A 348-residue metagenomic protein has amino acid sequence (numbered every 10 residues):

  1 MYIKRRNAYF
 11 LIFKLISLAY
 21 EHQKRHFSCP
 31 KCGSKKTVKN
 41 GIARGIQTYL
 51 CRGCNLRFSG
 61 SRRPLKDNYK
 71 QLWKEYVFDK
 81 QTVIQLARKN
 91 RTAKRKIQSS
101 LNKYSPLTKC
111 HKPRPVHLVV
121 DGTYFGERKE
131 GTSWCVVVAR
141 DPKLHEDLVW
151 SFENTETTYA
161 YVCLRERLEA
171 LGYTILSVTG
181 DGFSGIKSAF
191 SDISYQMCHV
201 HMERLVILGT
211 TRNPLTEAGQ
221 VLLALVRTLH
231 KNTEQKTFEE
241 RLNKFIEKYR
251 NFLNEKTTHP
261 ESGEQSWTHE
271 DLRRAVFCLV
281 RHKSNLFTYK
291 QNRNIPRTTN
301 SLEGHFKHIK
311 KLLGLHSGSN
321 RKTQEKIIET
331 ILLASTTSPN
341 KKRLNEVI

Functional and structural regions predicted by a protein language model:
I3, G33, V38, A43-E130: Short, positively charged, Gly/Tyr-enriched micro-motifs that form contact patches at catalytic or ligand/partner
K4-S17, P30-V38: Short Cys/His-rich Zn2+-coordinating modules
L15-H26, K39-G45: Short, flexible, mixed-charge glycine/proline-rich loop motifs that serve as phosphate/nucleic-acid-contacting
T48, R62, Y173-F183, F190 (+1 more regions): Acidic/histidine-rich catalytic cores and adjacent linkers of DNA breakage/strand-transfer/modification proteins
R57, S99-T179, S184, S188 (+2 more regions): RNase H-like nuclease fold core
L72-Y76, I84-R88, E166-L171, I186-D192 (+1 more regions): Alpha-helix C-terminal capping segments
R95, S99, I193-C198, H316: Core catalytic machinery and nucleic-acid-binding channels of phosphodiester-processing enzymes
S177-L223: Conserved beta-strand -> loop -> alpha-helix junction used to position metal-binding or nucleic-acid-contacting
